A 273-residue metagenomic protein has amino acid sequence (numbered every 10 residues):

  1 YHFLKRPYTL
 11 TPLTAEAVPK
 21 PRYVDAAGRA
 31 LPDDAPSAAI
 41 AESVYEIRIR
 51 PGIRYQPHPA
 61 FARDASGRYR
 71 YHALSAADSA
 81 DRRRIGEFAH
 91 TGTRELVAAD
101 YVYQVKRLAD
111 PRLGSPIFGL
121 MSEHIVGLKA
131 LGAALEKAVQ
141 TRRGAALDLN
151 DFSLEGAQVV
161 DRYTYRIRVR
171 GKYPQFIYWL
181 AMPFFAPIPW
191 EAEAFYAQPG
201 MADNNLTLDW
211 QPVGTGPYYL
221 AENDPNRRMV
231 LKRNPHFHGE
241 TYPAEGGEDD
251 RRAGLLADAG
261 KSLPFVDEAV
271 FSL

Functional and structural regions predicted by a protein language model:
Y1, K5, Y23, P51-R54 (+5 more regions): Sec-exported extracytoplasmic/periplasmic mature domains
Y1-I40, V213: N-terminal lobe/hinge region of extracytoplasmic solute-binding protein
Y1-P7, T14, P59-A62, F88-A89 (+2 more regions): A structural "hinge/loop" feature
F3-K5, E123-T164, R168-S272: Gly/Pro-rich hinge or "lid" segments in bacterial periplasmic/extracellular proteins
Y8-T9, Q56, T91-A99, G171 (+3 more regions): Soluble non-cytosolic domains of exported or imported proteins
E16, I47, P51, Q56 (+7 more regions): Solvent-exposed, polar/charged alpha-helical surfaces in well-ordered, non-transmembrane soluble domains, broadly
Y23-A39, R63-T91, H124-N150, E245-G260: Charged, glycine/proline-rich intrinsically disordered loops and linkers
A38-D64: Periplasmic solute-binding protein
